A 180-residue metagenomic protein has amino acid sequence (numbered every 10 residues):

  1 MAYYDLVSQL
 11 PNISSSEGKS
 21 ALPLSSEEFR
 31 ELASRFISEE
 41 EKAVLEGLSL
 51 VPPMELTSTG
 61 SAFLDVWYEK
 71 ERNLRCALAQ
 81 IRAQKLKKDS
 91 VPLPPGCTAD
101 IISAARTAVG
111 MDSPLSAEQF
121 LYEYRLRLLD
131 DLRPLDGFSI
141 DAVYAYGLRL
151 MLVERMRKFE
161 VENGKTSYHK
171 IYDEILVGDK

Functional and structural regions predicted by a protein language model:
M1-K180: Extended alpha-helical surfaces
